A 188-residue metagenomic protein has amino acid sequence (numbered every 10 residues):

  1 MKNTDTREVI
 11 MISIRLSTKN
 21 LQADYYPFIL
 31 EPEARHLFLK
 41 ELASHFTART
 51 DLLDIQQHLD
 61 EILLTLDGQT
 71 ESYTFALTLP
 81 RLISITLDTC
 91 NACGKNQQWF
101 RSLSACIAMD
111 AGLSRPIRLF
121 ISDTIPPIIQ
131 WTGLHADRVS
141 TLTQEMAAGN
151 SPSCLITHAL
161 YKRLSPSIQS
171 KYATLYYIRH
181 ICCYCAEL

Functional and structural regions predicted by a protein language model:
M1, M146-L188: Intrinsically disordered, glycine/charged-rich C-terminal tails and inter-domain linkers that flank nucleotidyl cyclase
K2-F75: Catalytic NTP-binding/metal-coordinating core of nucleotidyl cyclase/transferase enzymes
M11-S13, S104-A108, L155: Short glycine-aspartate micro-motif
A23-Y25, I117-S122, S167: Short, conserved acidic/polar surface loops in the N-terminal third of protein domains
E41-H45, L82, T89, C93-N96 (+1 more regions): Amphipathic alpha-helical regulatory segments at dimerization interfaces that relay allosteric signals between sensory
T50-S72, C90-T132: Catalytic core of nucleotidyl cyclases, primarily class III adenylyl/guanylyl cyclases
A76-I83: Short amphipathic alpha-helices in soluble, non-transmembrane regions that often serve as interface/regulatory elements
A111, S122, T132-K162: Catalytic/regulatory signature loops of cyclic-dinucleotide turnover enzymes and related class III nucleotidyl cyclases
